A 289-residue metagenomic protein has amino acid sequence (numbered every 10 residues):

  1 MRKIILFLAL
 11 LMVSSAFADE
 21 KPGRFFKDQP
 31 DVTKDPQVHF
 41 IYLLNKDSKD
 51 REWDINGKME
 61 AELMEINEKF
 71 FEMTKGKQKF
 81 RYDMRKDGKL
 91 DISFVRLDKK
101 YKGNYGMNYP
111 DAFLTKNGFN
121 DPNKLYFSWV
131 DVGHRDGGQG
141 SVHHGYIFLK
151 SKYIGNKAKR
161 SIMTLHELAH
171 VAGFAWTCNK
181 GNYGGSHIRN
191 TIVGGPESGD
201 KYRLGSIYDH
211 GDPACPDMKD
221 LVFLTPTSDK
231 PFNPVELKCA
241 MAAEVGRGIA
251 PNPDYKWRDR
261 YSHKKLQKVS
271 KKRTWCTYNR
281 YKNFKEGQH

Functional and structural regions predicted by a protein language model:
I4-V13: Sec-dependent N-terminal signal peptides
S14-A18: C-terminal segment of classical bacterial N-terminal signal peptides
D19-G137, K152-G155, T177, E197-R203 (+4 more regions): Propeptide-to-catalytic entry region of secreted or membrane-anchored zinc metalloproteases
G137-H143: Hydrophobic alpha-helical positions that pack around
F148-L165: Short pre-active-site segment immediately N-terminal to the catalytic Zn-binding motif
L168-Y183: Catalytic Zn2+-binding segment of zinc metalloproteases
